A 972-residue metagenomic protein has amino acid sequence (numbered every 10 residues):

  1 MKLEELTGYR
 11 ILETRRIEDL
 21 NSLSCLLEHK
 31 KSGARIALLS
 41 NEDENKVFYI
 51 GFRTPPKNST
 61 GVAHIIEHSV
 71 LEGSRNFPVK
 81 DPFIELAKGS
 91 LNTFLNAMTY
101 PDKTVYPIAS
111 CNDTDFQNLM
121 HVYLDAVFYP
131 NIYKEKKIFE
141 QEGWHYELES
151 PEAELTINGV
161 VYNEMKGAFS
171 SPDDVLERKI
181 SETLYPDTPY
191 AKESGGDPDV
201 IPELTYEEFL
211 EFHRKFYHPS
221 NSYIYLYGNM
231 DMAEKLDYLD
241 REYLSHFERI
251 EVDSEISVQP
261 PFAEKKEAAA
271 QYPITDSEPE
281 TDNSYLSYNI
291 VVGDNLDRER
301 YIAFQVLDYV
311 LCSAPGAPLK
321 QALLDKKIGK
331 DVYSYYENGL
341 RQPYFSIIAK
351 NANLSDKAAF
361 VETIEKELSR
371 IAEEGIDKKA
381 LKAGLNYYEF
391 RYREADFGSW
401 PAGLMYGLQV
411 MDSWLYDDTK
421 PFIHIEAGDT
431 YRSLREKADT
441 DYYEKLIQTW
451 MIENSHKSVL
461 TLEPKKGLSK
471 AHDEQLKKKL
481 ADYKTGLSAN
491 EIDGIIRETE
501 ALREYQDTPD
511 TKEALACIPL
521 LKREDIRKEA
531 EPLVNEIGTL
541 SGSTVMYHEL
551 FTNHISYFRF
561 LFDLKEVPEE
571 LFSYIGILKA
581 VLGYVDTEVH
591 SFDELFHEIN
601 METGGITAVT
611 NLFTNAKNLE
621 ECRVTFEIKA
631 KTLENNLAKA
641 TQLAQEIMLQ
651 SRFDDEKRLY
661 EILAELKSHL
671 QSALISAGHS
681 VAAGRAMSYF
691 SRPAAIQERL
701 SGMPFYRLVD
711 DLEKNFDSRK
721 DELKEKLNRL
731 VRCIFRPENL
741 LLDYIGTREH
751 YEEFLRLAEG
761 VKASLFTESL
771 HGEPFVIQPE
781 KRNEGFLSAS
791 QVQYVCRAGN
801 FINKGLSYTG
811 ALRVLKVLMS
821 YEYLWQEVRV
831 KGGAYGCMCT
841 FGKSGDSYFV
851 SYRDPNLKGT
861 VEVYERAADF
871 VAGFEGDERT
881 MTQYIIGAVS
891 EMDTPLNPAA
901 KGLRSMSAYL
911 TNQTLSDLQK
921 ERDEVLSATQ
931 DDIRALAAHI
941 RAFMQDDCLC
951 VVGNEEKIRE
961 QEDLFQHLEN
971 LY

Functional and structural regions predicted by a protein language model:
M1-V47, A263: Non-catalytic terminal extensions that flank enzyme cores
S40-E42, Y49-G51, Y162, K166 (+10 more regions): His/Glu-based metal-binding/catalytic segments typifying zinc-dependent metallopeptidases
N45-P55, D81-Y129, K136-E147, D174-D199 (+12 more regions): M16 family metallopeptidases and their MPP-like homologs
V62, I66-V70, L578: Active-site His/Glu-centered metal-binding helix of metallohydrolases
F94, L210-R214, P273-D276, L319 (+12 more regions): Generic recognition of flexible, low-complexity loop/linker segments
S150-N221, Y225-Y243, F247-T275, E280-D282 (+1 more regions): Hydrophobic, small-residue-rich alpha-helical packing segments that form membrane-like cores
L210-E242, K724-A758, Q945-D946: Non-catalytic, conformational "gating/processing" segments within enzyme and secreted inhibitor domains
A438-K478: Extended, domain-scale alpha-helical bundle/helix-rich regions
